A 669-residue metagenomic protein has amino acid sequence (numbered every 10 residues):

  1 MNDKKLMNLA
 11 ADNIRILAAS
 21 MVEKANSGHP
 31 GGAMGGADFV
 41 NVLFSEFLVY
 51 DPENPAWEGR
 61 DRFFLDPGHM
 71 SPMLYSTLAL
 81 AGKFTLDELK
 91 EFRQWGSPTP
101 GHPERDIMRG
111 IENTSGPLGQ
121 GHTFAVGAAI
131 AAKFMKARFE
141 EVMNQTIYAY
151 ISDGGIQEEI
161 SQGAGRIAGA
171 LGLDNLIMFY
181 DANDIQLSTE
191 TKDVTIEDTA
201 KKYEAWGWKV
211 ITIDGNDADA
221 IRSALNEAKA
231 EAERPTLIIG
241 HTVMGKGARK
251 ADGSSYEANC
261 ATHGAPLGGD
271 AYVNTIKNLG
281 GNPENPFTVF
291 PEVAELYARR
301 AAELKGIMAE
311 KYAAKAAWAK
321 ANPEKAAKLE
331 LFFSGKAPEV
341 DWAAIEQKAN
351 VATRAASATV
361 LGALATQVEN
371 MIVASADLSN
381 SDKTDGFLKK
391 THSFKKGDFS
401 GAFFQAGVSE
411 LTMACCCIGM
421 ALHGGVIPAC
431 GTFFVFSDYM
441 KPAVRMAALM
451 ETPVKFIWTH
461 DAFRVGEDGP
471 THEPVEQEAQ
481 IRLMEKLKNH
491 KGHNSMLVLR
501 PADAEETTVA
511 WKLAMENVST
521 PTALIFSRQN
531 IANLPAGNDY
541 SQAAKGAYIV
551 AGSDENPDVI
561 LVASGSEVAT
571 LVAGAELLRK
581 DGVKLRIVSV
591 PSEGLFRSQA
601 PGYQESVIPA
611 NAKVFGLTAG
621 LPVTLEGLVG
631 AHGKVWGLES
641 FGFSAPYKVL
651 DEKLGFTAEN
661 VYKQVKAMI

Functional and structural regions predicted by a protein language model:
M1-M34, I151, G155, E159 (+9 more regions): Conserved acidic/glycine
M1-T146, A294, R300-I525, N530-A532 (+3 more regions): Thiamine diphosphate
Q94-D106, F124, I130, F134-N144 (+4 more regions): Thiamine diphosphate
I156-G165, T508: Acidic/histidine-rich catalytic neighborhood of metal-dependent amide-processing enzymes
